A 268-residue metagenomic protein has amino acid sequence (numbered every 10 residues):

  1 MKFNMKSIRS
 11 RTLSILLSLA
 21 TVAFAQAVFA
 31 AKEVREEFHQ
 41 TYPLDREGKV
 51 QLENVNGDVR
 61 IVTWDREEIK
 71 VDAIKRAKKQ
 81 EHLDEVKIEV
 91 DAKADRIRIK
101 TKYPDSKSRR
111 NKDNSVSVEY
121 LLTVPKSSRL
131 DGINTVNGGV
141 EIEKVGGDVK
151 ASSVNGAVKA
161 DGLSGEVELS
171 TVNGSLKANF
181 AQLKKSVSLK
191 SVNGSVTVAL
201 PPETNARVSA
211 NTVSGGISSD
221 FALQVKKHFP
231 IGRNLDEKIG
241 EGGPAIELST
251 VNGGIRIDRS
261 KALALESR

Functional and structural regions predicted by a protein language model:
K2-R268: Intrinsically disordered, low-complexity terminal regions
